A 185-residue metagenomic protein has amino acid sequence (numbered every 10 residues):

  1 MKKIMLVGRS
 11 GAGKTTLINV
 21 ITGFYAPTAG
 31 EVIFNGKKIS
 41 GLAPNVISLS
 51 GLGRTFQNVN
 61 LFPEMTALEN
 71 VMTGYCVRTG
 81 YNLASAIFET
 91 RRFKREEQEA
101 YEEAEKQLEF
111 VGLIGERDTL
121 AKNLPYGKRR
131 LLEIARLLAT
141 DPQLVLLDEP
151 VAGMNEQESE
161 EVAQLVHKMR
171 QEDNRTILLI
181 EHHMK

Functional and structural regions predicted by a protein language model:
M1-K185: Glycine-rich phosphate-binding loops of nucleotide-dependent enzymes
